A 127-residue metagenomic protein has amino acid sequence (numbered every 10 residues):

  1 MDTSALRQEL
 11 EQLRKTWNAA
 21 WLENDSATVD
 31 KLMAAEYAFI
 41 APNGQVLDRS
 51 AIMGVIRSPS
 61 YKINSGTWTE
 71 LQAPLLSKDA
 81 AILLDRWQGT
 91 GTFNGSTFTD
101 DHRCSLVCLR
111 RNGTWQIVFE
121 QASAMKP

Functional and structural regions predicted by a protein language model:
M1-K31, E36-P127: A beta-strand edge to alpha-helix "cap/lid" segment located at domain peripheries
